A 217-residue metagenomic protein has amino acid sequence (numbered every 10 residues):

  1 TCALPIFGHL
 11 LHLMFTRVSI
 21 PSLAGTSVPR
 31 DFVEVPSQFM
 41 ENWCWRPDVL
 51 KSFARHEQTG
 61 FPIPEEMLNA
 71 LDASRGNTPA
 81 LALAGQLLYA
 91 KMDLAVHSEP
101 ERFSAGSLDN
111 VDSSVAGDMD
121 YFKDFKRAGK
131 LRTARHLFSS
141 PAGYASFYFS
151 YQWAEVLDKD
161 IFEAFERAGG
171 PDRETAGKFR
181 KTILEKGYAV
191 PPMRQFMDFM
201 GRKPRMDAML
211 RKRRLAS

Functional and structural regions predicted by a protein language model:
T1-L4: Short, small-residue-biased leader/transition segments that mark boundaries at the very start of proteins
I6, L10-V18, G25-E34, F39-N42 (+1 more regions): C-terminal, non-catalytic "cap/extension" segments appended to globular domains
